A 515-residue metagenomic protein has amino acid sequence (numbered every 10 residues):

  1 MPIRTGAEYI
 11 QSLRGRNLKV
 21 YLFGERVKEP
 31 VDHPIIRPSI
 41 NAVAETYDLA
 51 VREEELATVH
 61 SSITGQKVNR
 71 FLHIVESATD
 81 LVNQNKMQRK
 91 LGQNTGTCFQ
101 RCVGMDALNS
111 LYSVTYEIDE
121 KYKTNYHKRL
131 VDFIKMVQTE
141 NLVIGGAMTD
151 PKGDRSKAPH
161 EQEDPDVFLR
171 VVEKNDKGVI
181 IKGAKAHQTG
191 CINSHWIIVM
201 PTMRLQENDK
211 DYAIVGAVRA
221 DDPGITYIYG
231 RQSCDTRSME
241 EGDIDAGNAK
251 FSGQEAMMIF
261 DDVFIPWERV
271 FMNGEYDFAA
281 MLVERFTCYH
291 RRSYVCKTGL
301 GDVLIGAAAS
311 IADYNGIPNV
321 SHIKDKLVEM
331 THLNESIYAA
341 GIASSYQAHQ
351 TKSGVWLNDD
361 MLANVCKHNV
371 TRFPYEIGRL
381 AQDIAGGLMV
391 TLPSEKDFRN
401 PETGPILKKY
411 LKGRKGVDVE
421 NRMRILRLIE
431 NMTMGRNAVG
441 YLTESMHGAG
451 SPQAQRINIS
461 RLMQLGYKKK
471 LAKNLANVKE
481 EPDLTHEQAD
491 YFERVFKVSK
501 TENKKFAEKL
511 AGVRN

Functional and structural regions predicted by a protein language model:
M1-L49: N-terminal-proximal low-complexity accessory segments that begin disordered and transition into the first
R37, N41, K135-Q138, I180 (+5 more regions): Generic structural signal for well-ordered, non-transmembrane alpha-helical segments in soluble/cytosolic regions
A44-Y47, A312, N334, Y338-G341 (+1 more regions): A structural signal for well-ordered alpha-helices, especially hydrophobic packing surfaces of coiled-coils
V59-H195, T202-G216, D221-T226: Glycine-rich flavin
P151-C296, Q464-N515: FAD-binding core of flavoproteins
S293-Q350: Extended amphipathic alpha-helical segments enriched in small hydrophobics
K324-V328, W356-N364: Short, charged, amphipathic alpha-helical segments
M361, V365-G512: Alpha-helix capping/hinge segments and adjacent helical runs
